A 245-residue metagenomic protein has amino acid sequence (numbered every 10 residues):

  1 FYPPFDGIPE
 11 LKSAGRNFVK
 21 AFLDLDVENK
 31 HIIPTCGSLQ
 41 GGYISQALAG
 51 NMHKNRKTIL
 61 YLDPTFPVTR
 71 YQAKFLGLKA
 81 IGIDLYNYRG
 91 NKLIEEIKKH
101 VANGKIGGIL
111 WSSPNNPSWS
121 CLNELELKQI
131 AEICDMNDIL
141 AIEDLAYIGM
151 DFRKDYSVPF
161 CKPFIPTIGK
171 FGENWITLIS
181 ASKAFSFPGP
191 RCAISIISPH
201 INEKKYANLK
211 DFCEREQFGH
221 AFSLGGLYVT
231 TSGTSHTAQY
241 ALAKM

Functional and structural regions predicted by a protein language model:
F1-N137, I142, I148-G172: Conserved core of the PLP fold type I
I165-M245: Conserved core segment of the aminotransferase class I/II
